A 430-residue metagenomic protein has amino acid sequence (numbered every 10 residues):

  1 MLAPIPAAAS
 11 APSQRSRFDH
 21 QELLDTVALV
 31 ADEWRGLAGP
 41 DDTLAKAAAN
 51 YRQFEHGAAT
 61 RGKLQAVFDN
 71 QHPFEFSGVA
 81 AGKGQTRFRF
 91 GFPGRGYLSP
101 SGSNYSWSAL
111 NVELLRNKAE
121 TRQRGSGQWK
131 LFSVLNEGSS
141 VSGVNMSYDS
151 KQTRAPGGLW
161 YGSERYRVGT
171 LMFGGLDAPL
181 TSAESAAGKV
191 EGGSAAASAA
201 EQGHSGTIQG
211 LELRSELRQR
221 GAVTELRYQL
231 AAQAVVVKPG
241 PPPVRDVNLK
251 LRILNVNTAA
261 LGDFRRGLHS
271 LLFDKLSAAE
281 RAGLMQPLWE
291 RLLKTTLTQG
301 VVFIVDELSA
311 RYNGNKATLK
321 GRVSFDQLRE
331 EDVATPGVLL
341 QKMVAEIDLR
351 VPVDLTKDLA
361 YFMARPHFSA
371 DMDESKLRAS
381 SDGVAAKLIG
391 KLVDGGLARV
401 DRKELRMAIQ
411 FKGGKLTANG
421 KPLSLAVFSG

Functional and structural regions predicted by a protein language model:
L2-G430: Glycine-rich, small/hydroxylated-residue low-complexity segments
